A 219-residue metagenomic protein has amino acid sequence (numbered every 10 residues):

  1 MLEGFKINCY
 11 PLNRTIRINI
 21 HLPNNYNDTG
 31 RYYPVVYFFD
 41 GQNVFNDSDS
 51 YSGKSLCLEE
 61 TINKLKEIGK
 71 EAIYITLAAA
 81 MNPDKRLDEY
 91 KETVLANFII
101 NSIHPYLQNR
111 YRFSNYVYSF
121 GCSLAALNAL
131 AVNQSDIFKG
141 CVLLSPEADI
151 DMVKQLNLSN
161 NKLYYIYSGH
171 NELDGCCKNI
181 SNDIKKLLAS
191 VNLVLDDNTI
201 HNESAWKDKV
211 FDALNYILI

Functional and structural regions predicted by a protein language model:
M1-I219: Non-catalytic cap/lid and distal C-terminal segments of serine-dependent acyl enzymes
